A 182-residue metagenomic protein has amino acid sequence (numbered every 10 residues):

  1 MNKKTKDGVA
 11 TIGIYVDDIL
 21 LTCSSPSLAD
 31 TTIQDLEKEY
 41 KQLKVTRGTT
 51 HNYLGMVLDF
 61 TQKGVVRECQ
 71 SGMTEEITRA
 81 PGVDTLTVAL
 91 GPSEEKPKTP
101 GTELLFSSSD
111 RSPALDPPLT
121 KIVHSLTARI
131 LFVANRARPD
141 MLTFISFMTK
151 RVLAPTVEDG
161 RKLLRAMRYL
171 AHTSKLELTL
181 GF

Functional and structural regions predicted by a protein language model:
M1-F182: Long, low-complexity, charge-biased intrinsically disordered regions
